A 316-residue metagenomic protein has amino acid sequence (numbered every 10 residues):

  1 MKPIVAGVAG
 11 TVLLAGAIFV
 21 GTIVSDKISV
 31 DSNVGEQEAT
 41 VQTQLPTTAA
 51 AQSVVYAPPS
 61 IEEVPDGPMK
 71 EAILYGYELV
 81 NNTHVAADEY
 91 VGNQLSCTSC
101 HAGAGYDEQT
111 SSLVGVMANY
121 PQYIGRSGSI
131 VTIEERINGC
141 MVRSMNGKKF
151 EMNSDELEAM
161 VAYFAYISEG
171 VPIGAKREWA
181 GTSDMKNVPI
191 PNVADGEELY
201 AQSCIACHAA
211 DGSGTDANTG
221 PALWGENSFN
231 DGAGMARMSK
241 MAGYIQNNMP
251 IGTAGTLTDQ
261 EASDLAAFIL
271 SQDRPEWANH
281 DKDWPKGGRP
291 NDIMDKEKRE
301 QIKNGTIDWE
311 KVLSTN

Functional and structural regions predicted by a protein language model:
M1-Y77, T83, Q122-V193, I302-N316: Post-cleavage N-terminal segment of exported redox proteins
V30-Q37, Y90-L95, Y106-D107: Short sequence/structural segments immediately N-terminal
P68-A104, V188-G220, W224, M238-S239: Sequence/structural segment immediately N-terminal to covalent heme-attachment motifs in c-type and related
K70-Y75, L79, D107-F150, M160 (+1 more regions): Extracytoplasmic electron-transfer domains, predominantly the class I c-type cytochrome c fold
V85-G92, K148-N153, G174-R177, T253-D259 (+1 more regions): Surface-exposed patches in mature extracellular/periplasmic domains of secreted proteins
A86-D88, A104-T110, I167-P172, Q272-N279: Secretory-pathway/luminal and periplasmic proteins that interact with or process carbohydrate-rich
G181-V188, G220-G232: Short helix/strand-bridging catalytic loops that position acidic/His residues to coordinate divalent metals and engage
E276-N316: A cross-kingdom marker for long, charged
